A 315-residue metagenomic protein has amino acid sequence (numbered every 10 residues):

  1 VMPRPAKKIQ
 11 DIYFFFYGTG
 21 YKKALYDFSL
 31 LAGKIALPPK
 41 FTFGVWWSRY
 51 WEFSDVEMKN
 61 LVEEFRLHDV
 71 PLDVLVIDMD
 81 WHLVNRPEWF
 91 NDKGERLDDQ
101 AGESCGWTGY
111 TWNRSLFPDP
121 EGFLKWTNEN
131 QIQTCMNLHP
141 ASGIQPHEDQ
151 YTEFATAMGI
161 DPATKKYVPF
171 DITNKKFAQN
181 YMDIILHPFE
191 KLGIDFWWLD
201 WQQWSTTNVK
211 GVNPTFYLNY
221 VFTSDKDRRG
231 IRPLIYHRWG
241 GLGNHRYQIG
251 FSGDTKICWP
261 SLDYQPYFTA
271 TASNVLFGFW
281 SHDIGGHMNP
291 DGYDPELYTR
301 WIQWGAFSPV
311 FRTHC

Functional and structural regions predicted by a protein language model:
V1-C315: Catalytic-domain carbohydrate-binding cleft regions of carbohydrate-active enzymes
